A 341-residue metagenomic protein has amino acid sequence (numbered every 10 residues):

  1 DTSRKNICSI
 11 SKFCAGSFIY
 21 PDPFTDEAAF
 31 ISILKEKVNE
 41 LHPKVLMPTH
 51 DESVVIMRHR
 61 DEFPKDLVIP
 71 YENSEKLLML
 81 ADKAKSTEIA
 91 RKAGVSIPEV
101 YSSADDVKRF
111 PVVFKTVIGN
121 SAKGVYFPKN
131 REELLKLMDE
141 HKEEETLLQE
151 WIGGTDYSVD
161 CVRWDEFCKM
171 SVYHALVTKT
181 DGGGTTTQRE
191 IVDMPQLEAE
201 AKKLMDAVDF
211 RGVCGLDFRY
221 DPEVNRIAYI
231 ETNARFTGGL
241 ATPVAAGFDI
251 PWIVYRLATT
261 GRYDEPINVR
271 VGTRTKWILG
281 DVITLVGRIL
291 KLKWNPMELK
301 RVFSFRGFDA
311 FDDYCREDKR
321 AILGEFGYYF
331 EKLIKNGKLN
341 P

Functional and structural regions predicted by a protein language model:
D1-P70, Y263, I322-N340: ATP-binding N-terminal substructure of ATP-dependent carboxylate-amine bond-forming enzymes
C8-I10, E27-F30, E72-N73, L77-A84 (+2 more regions): Short, charged, surface-exposed secondary-structure boundary motifs
S9, I56-H59, K123-V125, S158-D160 (+1 more regions): Short glycine-/acidic-enriched loop or helix-start segments at secondary-structure transitions that form or flank
K76-G154, W164-F167, P195-A199: Active-site nucleotide/adenylate-binding loops and adjacent lid/helix of ATP-dependent enzymes
K129-L204, V208, R219-A228: Phosphate-binding site of ATP-dependent enzymes
P195-L216, Y220, A234-L285: Active-site "cap" helix and flanking loop/linker of ATP-utilizing ligase/carboxylase catalytic domains
R256-P341: Peripheral (often C-terminal) accessory segments that flank ATP-dependent C-N-forming ligase machineries
